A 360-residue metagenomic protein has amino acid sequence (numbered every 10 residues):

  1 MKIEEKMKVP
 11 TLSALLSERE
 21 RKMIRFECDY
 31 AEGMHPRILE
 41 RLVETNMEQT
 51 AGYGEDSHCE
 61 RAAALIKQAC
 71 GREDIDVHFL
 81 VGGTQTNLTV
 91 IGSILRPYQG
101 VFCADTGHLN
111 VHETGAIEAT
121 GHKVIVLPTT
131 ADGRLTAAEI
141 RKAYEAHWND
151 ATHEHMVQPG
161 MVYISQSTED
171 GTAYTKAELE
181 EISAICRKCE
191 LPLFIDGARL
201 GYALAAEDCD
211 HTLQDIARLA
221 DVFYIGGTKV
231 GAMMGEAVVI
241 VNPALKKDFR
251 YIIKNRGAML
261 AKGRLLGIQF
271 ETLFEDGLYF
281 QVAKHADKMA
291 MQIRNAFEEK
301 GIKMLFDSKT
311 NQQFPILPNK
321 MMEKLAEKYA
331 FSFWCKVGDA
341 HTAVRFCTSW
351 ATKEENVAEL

Functional and structural regions predicted by a protein language model:
K2-G52, A69-E73, F346: N-terminal "arm"/small-domain region of PLP-dependent enzymes with the aminotransferase-like
L15-S17, P97-Y98, M291-Q292, A296-L360: Conserved C-terminal alpha-helix-loop-beta "cap" of PLP-dependent enzymes that closes/shapes the active-site mouth
H35-G83, A104-T106, N110, A116: Conserved N-terminal alpha-helix of the aminotransferase class I/II PLP-enzyme fold
S93-V111, R141: Conserved PLP-anchoring active-site segment centered on the Schiff-base-forming lysine
G121-G160, I164-S167, Y174-E181: PLP-dependent aminotransferase-class I/II
Q158-G160, S165-T168, A173, A206 (+1 more regions): Active-site C-terminal subdomain of aminotransferase-like
Y174-A206: Catalytic PLP-binding core of fold-type I/II PLP enzymes
